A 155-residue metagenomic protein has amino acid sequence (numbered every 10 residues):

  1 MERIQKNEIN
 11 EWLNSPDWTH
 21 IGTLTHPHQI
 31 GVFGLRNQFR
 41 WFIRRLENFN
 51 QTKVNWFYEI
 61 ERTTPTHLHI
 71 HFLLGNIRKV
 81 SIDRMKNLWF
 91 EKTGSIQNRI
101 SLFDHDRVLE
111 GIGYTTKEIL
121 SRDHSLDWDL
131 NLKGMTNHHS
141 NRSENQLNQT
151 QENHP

Functional and structural regions predicted by a protein language model:
M1-L68, N76-P155: Right-hand nucleic-acid polymerase module
